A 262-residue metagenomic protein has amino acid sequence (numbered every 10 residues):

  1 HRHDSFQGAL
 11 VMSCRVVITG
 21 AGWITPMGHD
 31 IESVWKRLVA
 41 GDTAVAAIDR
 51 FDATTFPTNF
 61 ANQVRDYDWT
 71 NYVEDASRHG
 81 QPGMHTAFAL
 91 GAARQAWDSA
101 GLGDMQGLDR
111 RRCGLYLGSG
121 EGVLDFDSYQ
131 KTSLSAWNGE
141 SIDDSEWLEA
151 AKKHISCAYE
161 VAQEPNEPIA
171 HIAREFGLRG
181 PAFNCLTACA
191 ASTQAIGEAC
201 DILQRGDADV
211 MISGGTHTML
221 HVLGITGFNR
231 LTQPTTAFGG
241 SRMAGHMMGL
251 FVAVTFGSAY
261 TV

Functional and structural regions predicted by a protein language model:
H1-V11: Short, Lys/Arg-enriched N-terminal segments with co-localized hydrophobic residues within the first ~10-30 amino acids
S13-V17: Extreme N-terminal starter segment of soluble prokaryotic enzymes
I18, S33-W35, V39-F176, G180-F183 (+1 more regions): Conserved beta-ketoacyl condensing-enzyme motif
A21-G28: Short polar catalytic/cofactor-binding loops
N138-I155, G197, D201, M219-V262: Glycine-/small-residue-rich "gating" segment that lines the acyl/pantetheine channel and substrate pocket
A188-C189: Glycine-rich, Trp-frequent "lid" loop and neighboring beta-strands that shape and gate the flavin cofactor pocket
S192: Short conserved active-site loop signatures built around small residues
D207-M211: Short, high-confidence coil segments that cap the C-terminus of an alpha-helix and link into the following beta-strand
